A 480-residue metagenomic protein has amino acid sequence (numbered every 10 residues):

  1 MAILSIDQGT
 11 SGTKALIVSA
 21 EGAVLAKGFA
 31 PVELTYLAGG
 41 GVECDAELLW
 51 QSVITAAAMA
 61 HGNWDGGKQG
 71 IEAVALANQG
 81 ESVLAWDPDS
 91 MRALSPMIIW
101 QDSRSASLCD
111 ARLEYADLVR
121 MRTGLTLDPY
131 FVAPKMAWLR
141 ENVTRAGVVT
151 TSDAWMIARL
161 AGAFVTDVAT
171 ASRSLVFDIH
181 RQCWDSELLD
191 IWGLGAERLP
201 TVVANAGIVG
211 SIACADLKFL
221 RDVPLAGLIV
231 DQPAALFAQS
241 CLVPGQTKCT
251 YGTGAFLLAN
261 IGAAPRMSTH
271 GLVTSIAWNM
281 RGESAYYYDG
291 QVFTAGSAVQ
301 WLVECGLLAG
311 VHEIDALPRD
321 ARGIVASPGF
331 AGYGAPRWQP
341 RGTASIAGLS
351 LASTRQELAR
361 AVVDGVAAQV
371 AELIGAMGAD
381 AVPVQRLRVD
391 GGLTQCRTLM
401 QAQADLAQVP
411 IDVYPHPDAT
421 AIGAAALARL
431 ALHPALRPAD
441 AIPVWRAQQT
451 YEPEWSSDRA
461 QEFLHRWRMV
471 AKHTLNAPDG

Functional and structural regions predicted by a protein language model:
M1-S95, M121, R145, K218-G227 (+2 more regions): N-terminal glycine/serine-rich phosphate-binding loop of ATP-dependent small-molecule kinases, especially carbohydrate
L4-I6, D110-T166, L175-S186, D190-I191 (+2 more regions): Active-site core segments that coordinate phosphate-bearing ligands/cofactors across diverse enzyme families
A15-I17, G22, V74, D102 (+4 more regions): Conserved small-residue
A30, T35, I98-S105, A171 (+2 more regions): Short, acidic/turn-prone active-site loops that include or flank metal/cofactor- and phosphate-binding residues
G62-W100, R122, T126-Y130, A137 (+3 more regions): Short beta-strand-loop/turn "lid" adjacent to the catalytic site in phosphate-handling enzymes
L199-I208, I314-P318: Short linear loop/turn motifs
